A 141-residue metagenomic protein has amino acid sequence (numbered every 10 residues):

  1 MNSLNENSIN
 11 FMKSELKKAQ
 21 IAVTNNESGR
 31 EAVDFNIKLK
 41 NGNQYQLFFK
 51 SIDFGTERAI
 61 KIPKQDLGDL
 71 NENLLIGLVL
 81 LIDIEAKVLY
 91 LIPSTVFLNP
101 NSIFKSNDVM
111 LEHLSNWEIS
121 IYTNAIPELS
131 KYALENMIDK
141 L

Functional and structural regions predicted by a protein language model:
M1-E31, I37-L141: Mixed-charge (Asp/Glu-Lys/Arg
